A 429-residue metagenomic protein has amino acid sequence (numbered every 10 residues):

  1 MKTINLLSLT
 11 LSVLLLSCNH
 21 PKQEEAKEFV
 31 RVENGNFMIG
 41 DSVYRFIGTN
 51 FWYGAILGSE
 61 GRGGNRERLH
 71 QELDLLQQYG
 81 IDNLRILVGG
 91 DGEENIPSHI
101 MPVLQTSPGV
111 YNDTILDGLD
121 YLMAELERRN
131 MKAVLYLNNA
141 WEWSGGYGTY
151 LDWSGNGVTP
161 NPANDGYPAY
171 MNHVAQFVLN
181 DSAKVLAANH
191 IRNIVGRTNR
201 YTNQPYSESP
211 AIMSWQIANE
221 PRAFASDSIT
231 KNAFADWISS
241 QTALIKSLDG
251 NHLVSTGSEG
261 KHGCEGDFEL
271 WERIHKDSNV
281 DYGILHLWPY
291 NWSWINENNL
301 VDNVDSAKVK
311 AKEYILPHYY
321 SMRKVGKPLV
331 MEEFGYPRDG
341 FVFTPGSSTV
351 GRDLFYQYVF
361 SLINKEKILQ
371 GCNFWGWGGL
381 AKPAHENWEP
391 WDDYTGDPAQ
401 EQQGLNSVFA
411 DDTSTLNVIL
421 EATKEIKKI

Functional and structural regions predicted by a protein language model:
K2-L9: Sec-dependent signal peptide recognition, specifically the positively charged N-region followed immediately by
L15-S17: C-terminal motif of bacterial Sec signal peptides marking the signal peptidase cleavage site
N19-E24: Bacterial lipoprotein signal-peptidase II cleavage site
E25-I295, D302-P328, F334-K427: Active-site mouth of glycoside hydrolases
